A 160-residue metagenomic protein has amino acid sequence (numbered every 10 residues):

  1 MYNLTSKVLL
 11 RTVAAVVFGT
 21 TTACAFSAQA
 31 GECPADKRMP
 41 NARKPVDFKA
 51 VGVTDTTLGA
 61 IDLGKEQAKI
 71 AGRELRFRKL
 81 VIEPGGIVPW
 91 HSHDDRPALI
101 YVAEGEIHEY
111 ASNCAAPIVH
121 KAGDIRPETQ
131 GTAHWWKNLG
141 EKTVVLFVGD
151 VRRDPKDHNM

Functional and structural regions predicted by a protein language model:
Y2-K7, C24-R76, I118-V119, R126 (+1 more regions): A short, N-terminal "cap"/entry segment at the start of jelly-roll beta-barrel domains of the cupin/DSBH fold
T12-C24: Bacterial N-terminal signal peptides
I70-R73, G86-L99: A short beta-loop-beta micro-motif enriched in histidine and acidic residues
I82-E83, A111-G131: Short acidic-glycine-tyrosine-enriched beta hairpin
V88, E106-Y110, I125: Short beta-strand segments in beta-sandwich/barrel cores
V88-H93, A111, I118, K137-L139: Short histidine-centered beta-strand/loop micro-motifs that create catalytic or ligand/metal-coordination sites
D95-C114: Glycine- and acidic-residue-biased ligand/ion/polar-headgroup-sensing regions
K121, Q130-D157: Ligand-binding loop in jelly-roll beta-barrel domains
